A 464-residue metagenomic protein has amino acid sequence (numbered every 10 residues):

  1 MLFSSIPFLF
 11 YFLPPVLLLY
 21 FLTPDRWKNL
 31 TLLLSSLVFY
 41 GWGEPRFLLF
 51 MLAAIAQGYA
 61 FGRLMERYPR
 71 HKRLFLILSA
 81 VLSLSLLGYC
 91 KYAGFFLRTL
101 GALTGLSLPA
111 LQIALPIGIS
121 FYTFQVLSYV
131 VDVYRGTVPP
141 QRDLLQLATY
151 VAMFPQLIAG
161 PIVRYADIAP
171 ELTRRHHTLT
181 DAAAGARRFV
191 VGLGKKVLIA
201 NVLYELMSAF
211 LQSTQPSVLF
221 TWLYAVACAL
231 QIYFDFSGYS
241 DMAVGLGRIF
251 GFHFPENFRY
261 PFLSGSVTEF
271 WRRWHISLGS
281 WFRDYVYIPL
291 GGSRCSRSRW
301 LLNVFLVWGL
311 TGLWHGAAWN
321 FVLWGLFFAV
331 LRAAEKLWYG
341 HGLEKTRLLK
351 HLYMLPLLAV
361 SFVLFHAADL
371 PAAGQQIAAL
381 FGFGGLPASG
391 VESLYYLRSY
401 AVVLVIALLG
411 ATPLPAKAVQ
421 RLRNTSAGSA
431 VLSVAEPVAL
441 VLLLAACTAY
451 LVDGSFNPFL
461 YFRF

Functional and structural regions predicted by a protein language model:
M1-R463: Membrane-embedded transmembrane alpha-helical bundles that form the catalytic cores of multi-pass lipid-modifying
